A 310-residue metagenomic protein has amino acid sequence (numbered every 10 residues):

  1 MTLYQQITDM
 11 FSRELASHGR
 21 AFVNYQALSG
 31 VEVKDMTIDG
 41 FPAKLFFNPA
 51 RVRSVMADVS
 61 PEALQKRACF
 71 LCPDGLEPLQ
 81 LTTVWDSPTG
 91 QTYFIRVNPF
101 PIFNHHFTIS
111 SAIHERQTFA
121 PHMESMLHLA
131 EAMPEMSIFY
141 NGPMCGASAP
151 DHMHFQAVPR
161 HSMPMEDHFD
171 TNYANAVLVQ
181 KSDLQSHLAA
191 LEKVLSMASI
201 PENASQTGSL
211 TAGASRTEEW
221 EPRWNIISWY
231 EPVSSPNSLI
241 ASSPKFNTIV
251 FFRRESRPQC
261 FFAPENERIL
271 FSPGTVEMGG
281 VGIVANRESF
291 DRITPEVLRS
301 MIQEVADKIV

Functional and structural regions predicted by a protein language model:
M1-M126, M136-P143, R160-V177, H187-N203 (+2 more regions): Active-site microenvironments that recognize anionic phosphate/pyrophosphate groups
A149-D151: A short acidic (Asp/Glu
H154: Conserved, mostly hydrophobic/aromatic
K181-Q185: Surface beta-strand/loop "capping" patches
